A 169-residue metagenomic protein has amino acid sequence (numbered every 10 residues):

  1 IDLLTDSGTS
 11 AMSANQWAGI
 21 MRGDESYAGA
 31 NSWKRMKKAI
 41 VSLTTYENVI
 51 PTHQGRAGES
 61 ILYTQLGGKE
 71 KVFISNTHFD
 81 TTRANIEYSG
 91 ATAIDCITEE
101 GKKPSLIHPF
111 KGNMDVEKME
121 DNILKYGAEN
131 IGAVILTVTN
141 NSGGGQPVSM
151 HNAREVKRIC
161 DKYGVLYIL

Functional and structural regions predicted by a protein language model:
I1-S7: N-terminal amphipathic/basic leader segments beginning at the initiator methionine
S7-A57, H78: Conserved N-terminal alpha-helix of the aminotransferase class I/II PLP-enzyme fold
Y46, A91, V165: Short glycine/serine/threonine/alanine-rich loop segments
Y46-V72, T82-N85: Conserved beta-loop-alpha segment that forms the PLP phosphate-binding cup at the N-terminus of a helix
I50-H53, I74-S75, D95-C96, L136 (+1 more regions): General beta-strand structural signal in soluble alpha/beta enzymes
K71-G132: PLP-dependent aminotransferase-like
S105-L169: Active-site phosphate-binding strand-loop segment of PLP-dependent enzymes
